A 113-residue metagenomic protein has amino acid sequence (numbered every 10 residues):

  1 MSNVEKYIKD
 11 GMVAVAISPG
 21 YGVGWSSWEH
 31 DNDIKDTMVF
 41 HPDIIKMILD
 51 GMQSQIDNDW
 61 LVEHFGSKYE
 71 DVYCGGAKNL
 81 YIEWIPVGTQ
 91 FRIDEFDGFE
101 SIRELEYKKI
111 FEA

Functional and structural regions predicted by a protein language model:
S2-A113: Catalytic phosphate/metal-binding cores of nucleic-acid and nucleotide-processing enzymes, i.e., regions that mediate
